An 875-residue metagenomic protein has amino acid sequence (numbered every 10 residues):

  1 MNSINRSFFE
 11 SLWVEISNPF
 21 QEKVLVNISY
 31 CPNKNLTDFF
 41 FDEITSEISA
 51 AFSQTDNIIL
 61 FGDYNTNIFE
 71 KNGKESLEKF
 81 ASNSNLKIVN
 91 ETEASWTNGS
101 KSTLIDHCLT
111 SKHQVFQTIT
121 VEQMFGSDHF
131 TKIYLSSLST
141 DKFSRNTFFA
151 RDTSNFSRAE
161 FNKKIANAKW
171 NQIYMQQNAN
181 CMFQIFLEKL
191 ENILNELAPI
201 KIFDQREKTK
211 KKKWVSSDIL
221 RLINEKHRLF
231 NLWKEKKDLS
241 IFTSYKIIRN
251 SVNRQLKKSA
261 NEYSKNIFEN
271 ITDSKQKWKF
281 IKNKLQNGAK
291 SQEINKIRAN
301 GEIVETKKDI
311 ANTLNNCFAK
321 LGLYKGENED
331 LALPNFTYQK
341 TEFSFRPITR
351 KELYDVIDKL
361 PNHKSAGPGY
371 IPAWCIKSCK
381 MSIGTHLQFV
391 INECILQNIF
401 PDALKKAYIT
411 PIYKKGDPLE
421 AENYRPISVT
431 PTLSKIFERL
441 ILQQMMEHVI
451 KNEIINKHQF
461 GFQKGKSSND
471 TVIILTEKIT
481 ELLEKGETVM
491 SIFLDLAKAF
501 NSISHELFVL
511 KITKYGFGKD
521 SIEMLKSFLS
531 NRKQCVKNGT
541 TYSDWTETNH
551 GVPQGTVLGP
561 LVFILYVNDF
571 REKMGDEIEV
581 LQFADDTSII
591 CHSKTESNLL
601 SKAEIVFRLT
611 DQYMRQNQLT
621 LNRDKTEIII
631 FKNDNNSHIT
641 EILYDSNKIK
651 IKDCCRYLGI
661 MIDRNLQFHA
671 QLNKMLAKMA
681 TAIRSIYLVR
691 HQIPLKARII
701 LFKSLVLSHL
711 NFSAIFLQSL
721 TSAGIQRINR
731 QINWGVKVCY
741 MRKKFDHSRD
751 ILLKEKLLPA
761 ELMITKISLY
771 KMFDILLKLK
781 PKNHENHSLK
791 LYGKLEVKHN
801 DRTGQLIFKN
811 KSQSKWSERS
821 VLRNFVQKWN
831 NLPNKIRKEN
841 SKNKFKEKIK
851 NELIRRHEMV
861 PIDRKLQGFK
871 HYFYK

Functional and structural regions predicted by a protein language model:
M1-E22, E122: Structured beta-strand-rich core segments of catalytic domains in phosphoester-bond hydrolases
K23-S29, N57-K71, S139-E305, I700 (+4 more regions): Arg/Lys-enriched, amphipathic patches
F39-H113, K164-W170, Q177, Y245 (+3 more regions): Metal-dependent phosphoesterases centered on the DNase I-like endonuclease/exonuclease/phosphatase
E47-I58, I441-Q459, P560-I590: Active-site palm subdomain of RNA-directed nucleic acid polymerases
E93-Q114, I119-T120, F343, G539-T540 (+2 more regions): Short, conserved micro-motifs composed of acidic
S139-D141, F161, A166, I173 (+11 more regions): Surface-exposed loop/turn segments and immediately adjacent short secondary-structure elements within folded domains
F156-I193, I649-F716: Basic, alpha-helical interaction scaffolds
F318, F343-P553: Conserved pre-catalytic core of RNA-dependent polymerases
